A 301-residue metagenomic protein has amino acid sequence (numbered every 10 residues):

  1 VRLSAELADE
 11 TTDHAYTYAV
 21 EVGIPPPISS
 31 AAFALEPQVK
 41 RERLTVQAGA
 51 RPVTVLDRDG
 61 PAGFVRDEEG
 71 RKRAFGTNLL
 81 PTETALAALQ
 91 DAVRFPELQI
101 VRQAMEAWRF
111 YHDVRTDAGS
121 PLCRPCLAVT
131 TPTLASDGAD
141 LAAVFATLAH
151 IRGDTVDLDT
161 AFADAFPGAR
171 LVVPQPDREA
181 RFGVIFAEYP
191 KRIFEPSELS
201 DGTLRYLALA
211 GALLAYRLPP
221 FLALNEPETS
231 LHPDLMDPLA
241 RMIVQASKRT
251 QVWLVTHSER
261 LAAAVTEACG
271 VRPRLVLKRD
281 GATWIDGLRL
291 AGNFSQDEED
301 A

Functional and structural regions predicted by a protein language model:
V1, E106-A107, A268-R272: Short glycine-/polar-rich loops that comprise or flank the Walker A/P-loop and associated switch/sensor motifs
R2-E10, V184-A187: Short beta-strand segments that buttress and anchor functional surface loops
A8-T160: Electropositive, glycine-dotted interaction segments that contact anionic polymers or phosphate-rich ligands
H14-Y18, R192-F194, T283: Short beta-strand segments
V22-P26, Q175, L277-K278: Short, low-complexity Ser/Thr-rich regulatory SLiMs
D140, G153-V156, T160-L214, F221-M236: Conserved ABC ATPase signature
Y216-L218, K248-R249: Short loop/turn elements that form and flank the Walker-type P-loop nucleotide-binding site in RecA-like NTPase cores
D237-A301: C-terminal lobe/lid and adjacent interdomain/linker elements of RecA-like ASCE P-loop ATPase modules
